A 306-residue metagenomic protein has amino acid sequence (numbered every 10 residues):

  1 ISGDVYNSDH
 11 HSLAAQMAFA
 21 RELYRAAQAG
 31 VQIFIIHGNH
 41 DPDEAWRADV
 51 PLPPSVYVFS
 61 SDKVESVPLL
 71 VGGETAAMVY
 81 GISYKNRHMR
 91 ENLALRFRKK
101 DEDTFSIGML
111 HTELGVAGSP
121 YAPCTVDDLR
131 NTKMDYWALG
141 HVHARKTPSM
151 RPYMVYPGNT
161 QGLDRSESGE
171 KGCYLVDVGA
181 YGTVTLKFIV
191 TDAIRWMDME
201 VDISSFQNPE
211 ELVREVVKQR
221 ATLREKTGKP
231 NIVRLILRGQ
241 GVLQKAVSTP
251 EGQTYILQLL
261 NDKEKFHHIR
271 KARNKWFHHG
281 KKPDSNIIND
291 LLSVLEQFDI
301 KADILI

Functional and structural regions predicted by a protein language model:
I1, L110, L139, L235-L237: Conserved beta-strand positions
I1, S8, R151-Y153, K187 (+2 more regions): Amphipathic, alpha-helical segments enriched in basic
I1-G3, D103-S106, N274: A short alpha-helix capping/helix-coil boundary motif
I1-N7, G38, L235: Active-site beta-strand/loop signature of hydrolases that rely on acidic residues for catalysis
D4-S8, E113-G115, Q240-V242: A short, flexible beta-alpha/helix-coil linker loop
N7, N39, N86, N92 (+7 more regions): Detector for Asparagine
D9-T185: His/Asp/Glu-rich metal-coordinating catalytic cores of metallo-dependent phosphodiesterases/hydrolases acting on
K187, T191-I306: Accessory, non-catalytic peripheral segments of nucleic-acid enzymes
